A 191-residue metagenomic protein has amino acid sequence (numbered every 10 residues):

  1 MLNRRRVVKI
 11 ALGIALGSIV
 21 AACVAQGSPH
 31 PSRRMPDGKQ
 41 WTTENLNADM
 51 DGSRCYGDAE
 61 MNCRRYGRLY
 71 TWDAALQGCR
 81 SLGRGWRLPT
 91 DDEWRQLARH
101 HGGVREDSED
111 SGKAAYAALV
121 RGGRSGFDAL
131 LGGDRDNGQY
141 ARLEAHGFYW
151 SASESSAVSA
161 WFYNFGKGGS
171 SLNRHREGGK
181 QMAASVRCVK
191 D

Functional and structural regions predicted by a protein language model:
M1-S18: N-terminal secretory signal peptides and thylakoid transit peptides that target proteins across membranes
S28-D191: Conserved positions within compact, well-structured domain cores
